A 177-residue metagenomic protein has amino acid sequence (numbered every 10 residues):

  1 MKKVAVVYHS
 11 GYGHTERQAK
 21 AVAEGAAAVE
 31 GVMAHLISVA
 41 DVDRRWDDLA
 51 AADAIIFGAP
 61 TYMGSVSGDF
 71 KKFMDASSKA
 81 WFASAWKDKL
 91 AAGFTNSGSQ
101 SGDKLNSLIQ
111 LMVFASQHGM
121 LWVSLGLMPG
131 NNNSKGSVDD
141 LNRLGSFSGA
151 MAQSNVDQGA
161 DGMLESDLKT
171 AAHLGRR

Functional and structural regions predicted by a protein language model:
K2-V29: N-terminal beta1-alpha1 ligand-phosphate binding loop
K3, M33, L90: Residues at the starts of beta-strands that form the adenosine-phosphate
V7-H9, I37, F94: Short hydrophobic segments within beta-strands
Q18-A19, S107, L174: Hydrophobic alpha-helical membrane-association signature
G25-V32, A83-A85: Short helix-capping segments at alpha-helix termini
V32-V42: A short beta-strand-loop structural module common to alpha/beta enzyme folds
D41-G136: Helix-loop-strand module that forms the ligand-binding subsite of alpha/beta enzymes
R45, G126-R177: Glycine-rich phosphate/pyrophosphate-binding loop and the adjoining helix
